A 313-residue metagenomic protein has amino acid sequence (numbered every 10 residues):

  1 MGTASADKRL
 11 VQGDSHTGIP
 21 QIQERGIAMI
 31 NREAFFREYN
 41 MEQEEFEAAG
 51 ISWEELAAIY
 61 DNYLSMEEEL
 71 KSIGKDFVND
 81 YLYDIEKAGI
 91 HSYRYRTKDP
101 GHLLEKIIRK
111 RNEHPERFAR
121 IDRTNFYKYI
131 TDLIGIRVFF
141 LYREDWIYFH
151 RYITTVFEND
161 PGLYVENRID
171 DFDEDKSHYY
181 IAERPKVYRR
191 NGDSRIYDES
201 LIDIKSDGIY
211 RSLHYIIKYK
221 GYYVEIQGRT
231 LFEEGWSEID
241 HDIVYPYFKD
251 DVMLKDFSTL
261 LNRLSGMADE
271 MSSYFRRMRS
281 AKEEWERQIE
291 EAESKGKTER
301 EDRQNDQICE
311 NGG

Functional and structural regions predicted by a protein language model:
G26, I30-Y63, E67, Y219-G313: An acidic, glycine-/histidine-flanked metal-binding catalytic module
I30-E116: Intrinsically disordered, low-complexity polar/charged tails and linkers
H114-Y127: A glycine-rich, hydrophobic loop/mini-helix early in the fold
Y127-Y129, I134-G135, F139-F275: Long beta-strand-rich cores associated with HINT superfamily self-processing modules
